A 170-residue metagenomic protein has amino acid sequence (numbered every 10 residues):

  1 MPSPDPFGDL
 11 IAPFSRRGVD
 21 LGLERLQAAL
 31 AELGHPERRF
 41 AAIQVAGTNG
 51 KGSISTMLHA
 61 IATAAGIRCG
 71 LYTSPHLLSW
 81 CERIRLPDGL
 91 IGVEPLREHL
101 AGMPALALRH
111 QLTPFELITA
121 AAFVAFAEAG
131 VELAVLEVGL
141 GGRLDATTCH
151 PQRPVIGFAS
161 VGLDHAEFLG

Functional and structural regions predicted by a protein language model:
M1-R17: Charged, amphipathic alpha-helical linker segments immediately N-terminal to NTP-binding catalytic cores
P6, G18, L23-R38, A64-P154 (+1 more regions): ATP-dependent carboxylate-amine ligase catalytic core
A12, A42-Q44, A107-L108: A short, structure-level motif marking secondary-structure boundaries and short turns
A41-V45, S53-G70: A conserved segment at the C-terminal end of the G1
